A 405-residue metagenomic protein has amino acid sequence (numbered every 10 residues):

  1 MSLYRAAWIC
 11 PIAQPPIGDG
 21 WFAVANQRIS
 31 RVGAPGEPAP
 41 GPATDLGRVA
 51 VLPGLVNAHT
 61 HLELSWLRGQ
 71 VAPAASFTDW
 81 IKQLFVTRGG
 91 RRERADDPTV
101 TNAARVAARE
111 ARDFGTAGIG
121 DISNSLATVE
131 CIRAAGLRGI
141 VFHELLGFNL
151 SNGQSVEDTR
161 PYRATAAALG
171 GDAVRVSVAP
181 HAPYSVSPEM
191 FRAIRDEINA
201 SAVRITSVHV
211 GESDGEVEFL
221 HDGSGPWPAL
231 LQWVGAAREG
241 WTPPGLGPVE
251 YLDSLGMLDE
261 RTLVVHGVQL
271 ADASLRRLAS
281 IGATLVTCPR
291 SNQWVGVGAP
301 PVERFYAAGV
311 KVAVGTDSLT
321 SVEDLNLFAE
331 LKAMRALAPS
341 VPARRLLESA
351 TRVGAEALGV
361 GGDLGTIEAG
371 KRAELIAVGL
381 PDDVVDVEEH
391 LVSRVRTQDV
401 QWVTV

Functional and structural regions predicted by a protein language model:
M1, P40, T128-A134, D158-T284 (+2 more regions): Histidine/acidic residue-rich metal-binding segments in metalloenzymes
M1-P40: N-terminal metal-binding scaffold of metallo-dependent hydrolase/deaminase domains
G36-L52: Active-site metal-binding motif and surrounding structural segment of the metallo-beta-lactamase
A50, R68-G136, D158-G171: Alpha-helical scaffold segments that flank or form the walls of functional sites
G54-S65, I205-D214: Histidine-centered catalytic micro-motifs
H61, N124-S125, E144-F148, A179-P183 (+4 more regions): Active-site beta-loop-alpha junctions enriched in small/polar residues
W66-N102, I140-F148, S213-R261, M334-V341: Active-site gating loops and adjacent loop-to-helix segments of metal-dependent hydrolytic enzymes
E356, R372-V405: C-terminal cap of metal-dependent C-N hydrolases
